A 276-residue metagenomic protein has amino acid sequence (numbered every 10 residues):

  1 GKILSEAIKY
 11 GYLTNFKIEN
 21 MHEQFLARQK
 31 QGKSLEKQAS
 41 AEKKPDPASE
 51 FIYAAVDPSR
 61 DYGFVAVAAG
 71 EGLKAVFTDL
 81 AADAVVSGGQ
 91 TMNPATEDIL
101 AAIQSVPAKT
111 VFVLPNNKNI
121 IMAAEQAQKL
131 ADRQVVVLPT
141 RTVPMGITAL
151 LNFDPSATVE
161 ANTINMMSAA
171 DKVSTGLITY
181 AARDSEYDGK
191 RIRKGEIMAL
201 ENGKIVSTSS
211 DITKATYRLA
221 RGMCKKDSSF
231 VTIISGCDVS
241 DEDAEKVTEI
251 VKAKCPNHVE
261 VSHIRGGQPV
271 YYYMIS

Functional and structural regions predicted by a protein language model:
G1-S276: N-terminal loops that bind phosphate or other acidic moieties and the adjacent beta-alpha structural core
